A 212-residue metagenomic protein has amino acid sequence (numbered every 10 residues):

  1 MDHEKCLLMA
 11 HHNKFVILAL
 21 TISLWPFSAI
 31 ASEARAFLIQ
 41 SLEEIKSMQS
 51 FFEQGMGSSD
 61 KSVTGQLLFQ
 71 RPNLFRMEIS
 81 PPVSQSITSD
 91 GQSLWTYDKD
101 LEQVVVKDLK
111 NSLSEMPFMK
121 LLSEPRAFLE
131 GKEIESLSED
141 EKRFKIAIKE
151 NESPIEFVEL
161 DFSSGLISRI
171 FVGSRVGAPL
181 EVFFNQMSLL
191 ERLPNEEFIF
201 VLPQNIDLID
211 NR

Functional and structural regions predicted by a protein language model:
E4-I17: Bacterial N-terminal signal peptides that target proteins for export
F15-W25: Sec-dependent N-terminal signal peptides
S23, F27-T64, R71-L74, E191 (+2 more regions): N-terminal leader/targeting segments and the immediate start of mature chains
S32-S58, S62, Y97-E156, A178: Flexible, processing/modification-adjacent segments and terminal tails in exported/periplasmic/extracellular proteins
S62-T64, P82-V83, D90-G91, S153-F157 (+1 more regions): Short, surface-exposed coil-to-beta transition loops
Q66-P117, L180-E181: An acidic-aromatic
Q66-Q70, I87, K132-S138, L160: Short, exposed beta-strand/loop patches in secreted or surface proteins that constitute
A127-G131, S138-R212: Gly/Pro-enriched, hydrophobic low-complexity segments that function as extracytoplasmic propeptides/linkers
